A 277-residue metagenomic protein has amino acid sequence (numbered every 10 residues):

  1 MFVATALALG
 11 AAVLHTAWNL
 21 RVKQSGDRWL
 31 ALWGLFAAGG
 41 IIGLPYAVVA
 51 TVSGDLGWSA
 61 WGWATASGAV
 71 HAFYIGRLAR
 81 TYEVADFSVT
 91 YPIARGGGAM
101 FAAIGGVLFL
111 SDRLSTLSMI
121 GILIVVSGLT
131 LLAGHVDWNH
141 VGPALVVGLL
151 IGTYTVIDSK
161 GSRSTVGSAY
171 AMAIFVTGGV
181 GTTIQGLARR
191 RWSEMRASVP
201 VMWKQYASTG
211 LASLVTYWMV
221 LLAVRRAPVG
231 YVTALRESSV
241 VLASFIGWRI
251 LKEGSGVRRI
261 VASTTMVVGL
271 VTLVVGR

Functional and structural regions predicted by a protein language model:
M1-A69, F73-F87, G134-L145, V176-R226 (+3 more regions): Membrane-interface interhelical linkers
G10, W33-I41, I93-F101, M119-I120 (+2 more regions): Short hydrophobic alpha-helical membrane-embedded segments
A37-G43, M100-V107, L114-A133, R258-R277: Hydrophobic transmembrane alpha-helices of multi-pass small-molecule transport proteins
A66-H71, R80-V126, A171-G179, V229-R249: Specific alpha-helical transmembrane segments that line the substrate/conduction pathway and gating interfaces
Y74-I75, A102, Y154-T155, S213-Y217 (+1 more regions): Functionally critical, cavity-lining and gating residues within the transmembrane helices of 12-TM secondary
N139-M172: Selected transmembrane alpha-helices and immediately adjacent juxtamembrane segments of polytopic inner-membrane
M219-R277: C-terminal appended segment following the main domain
